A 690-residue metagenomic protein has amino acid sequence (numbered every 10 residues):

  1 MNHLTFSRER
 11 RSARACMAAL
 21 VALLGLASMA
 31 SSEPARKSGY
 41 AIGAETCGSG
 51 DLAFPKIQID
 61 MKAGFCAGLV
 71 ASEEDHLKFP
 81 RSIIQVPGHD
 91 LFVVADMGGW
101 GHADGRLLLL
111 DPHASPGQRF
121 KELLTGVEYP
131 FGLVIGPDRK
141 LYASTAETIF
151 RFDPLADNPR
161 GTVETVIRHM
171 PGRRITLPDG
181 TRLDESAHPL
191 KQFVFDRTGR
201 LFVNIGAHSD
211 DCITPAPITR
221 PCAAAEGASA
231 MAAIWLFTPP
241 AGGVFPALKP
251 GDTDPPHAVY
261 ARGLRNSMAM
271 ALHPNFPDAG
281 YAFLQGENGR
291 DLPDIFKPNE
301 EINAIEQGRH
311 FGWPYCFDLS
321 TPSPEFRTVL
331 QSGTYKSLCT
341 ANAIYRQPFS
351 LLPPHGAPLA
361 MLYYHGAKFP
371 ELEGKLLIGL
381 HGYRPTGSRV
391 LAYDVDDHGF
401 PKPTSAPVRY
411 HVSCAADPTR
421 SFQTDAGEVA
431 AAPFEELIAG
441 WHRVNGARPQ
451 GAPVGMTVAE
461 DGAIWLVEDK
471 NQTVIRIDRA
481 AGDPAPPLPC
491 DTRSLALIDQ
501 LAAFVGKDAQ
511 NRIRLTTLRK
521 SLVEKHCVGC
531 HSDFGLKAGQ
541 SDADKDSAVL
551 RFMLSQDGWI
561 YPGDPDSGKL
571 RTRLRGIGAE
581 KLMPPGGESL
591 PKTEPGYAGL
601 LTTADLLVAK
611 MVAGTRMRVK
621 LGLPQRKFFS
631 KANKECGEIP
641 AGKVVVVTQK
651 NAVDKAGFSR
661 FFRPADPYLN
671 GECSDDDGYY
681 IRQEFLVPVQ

Functional and structural regions predicted by a protein language model:
P34-A63, L190, A207-A258, R262-E436 (+5 more regions): Beta-propeller domain segments
A71-D75, E122-G126, I167-P171, R182-E185 (+4 more regions): Surface loop/turn motifs at the tips and blade-to-blade linkers of beta-strand repeat domains
R81-I84, V134, V194, A271 (+2 more regions): Conserved beta-strand position repeated across blades of beta-propeller domains
L91-A95, K140-A143, R200-N204, A282-G286 (+2 more regions): Conserved beta-propeller blade signature
Y129, E147-F195: Asp-box/WD-like beta-propeller blade repeats and closely related beta-sheet repeat scaffolds
P486-V612: Aromatic- and Gly/Pro-enriched helix-to-coil junctions and flexible linker segments
T615-A656, Y668-N670: Beta-loop motif signature
F662-Q690: Boundary regions of SH3-family modules and the immediately adjacent low-complexity/disordered segments in eukaryotic
